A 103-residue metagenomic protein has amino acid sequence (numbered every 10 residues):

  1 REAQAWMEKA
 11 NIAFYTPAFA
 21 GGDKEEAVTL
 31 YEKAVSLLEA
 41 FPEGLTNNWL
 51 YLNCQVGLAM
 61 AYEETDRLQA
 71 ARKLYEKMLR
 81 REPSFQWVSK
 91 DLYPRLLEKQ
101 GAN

Functional and structural regions predicted by a protein language model:
R1-E2, V35-N48: Flexible helix-coil transition and linker loops at the boundaries of alpha-helical arrays
K9, F14, Y51, L58 (+1 more regions): Structural register within alpha-helical repeat arrays
A13, A20, Y62, L96-L97: Residue at a conserved register position within TPR or TPR-like alpha-solenoid repeats
E32-A40, K77-R81: Amphipathic alpha-helical segments of tetratricopeptide repeats
